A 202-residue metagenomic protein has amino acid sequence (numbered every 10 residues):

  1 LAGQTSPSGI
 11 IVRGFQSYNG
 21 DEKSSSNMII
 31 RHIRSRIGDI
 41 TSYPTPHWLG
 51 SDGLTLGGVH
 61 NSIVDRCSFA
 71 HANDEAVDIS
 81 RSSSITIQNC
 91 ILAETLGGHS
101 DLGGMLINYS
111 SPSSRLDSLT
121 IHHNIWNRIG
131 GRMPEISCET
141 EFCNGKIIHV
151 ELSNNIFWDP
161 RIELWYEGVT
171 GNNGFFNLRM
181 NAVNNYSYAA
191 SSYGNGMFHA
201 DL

Functional and structural regions predicted by a protein language model:
A2-H122: Right-handed parallel beta-helix
T5, R34, S68, I91 (+3 more regions): A structural signal for beta-strand register positions
S17, V59, A72, S82 (+7 more regions): An acidic- and aromatic-residue-enriched active-site/binding cleft used to recognize and process polar
G103, I125-N127, N144, N154: Intrinsically disordered, low-complexity Ser/Thr/Pro-rich tracts
D117-S118, R128-M133: Beta-propeller domains
E135-L202: Extracellular beta-rich repeat passengers
